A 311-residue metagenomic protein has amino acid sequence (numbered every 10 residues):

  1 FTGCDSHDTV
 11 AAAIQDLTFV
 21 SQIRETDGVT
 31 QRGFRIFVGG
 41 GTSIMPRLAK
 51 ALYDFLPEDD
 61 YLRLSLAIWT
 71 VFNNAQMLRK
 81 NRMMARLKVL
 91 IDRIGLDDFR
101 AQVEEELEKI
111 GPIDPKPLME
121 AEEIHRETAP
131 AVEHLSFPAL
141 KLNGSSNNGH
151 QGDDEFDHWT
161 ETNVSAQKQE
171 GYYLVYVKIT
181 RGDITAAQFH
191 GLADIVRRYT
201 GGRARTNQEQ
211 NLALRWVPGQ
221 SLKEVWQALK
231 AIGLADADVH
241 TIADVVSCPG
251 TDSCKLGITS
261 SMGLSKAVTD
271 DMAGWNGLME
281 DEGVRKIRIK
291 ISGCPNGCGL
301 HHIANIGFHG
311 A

Functional and structural regions predicted by a protein language model:
F1-A311: Peripheral terminal and linker regions in Fe-S/redox and tRNA-modifying enzymes
